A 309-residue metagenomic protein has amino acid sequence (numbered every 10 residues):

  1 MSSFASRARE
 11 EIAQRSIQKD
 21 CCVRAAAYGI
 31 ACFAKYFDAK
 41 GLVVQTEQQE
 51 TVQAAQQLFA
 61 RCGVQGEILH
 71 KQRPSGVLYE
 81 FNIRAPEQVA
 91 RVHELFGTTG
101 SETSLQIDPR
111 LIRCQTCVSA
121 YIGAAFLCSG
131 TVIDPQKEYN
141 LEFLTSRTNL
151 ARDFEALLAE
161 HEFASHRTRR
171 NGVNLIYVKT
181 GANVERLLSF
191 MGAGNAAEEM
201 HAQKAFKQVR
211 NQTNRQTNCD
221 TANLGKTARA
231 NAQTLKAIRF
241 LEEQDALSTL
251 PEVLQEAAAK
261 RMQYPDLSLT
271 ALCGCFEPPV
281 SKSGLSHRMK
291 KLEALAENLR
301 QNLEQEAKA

Functional and structural regions predicted by a protein language model:
M1-G41, Q45-F59: N-terminal, positively charged regions that mediate nucleic acid binding
S16-R24, L111-V118, S248-E252: Structural motif
R24-F33, A120-C128, A259: Short, hydrophobic/amphipathic alpha-helical patches that form generic packing surfaces within helical domains
F37-V43, Q136-E138, S268-T270: Short acidic, hydrophobic short linear motifs in intrinsically disordered regions
T46, Q53, Q57-H201: DNA-contacting interfaces and partner/effector-binding or oligomerization modules in DNA-centric proteins
F190-K290: Extended mid-to-C-terminal alpha-helical interaction segments
A294-E304: Short, Lys/Arg-enriched C-terminal cap helix and immediately downstream tail that follows
